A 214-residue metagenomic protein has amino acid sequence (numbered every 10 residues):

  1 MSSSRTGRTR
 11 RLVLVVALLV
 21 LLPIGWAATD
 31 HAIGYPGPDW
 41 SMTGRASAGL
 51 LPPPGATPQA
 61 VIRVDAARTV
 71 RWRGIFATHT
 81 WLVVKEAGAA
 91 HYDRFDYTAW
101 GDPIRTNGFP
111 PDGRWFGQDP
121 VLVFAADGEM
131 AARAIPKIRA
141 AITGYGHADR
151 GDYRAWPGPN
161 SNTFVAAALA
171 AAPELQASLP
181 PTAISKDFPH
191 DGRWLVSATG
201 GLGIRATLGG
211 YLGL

Functional and structural regions predicted by a protein language model:
S2-A46, G144-L214: Activation targets extended, charge/polar-rich intrinsically disordered C-terminal tails
I33-E129, G151-A155: Glycine-rich catalytic cores of cysteine/serine-nucleophile enzymes that process amide/ester linkages in cell-envelope
F109-P173: Mid-length scaffold segments of soluble, non-membrane domains
